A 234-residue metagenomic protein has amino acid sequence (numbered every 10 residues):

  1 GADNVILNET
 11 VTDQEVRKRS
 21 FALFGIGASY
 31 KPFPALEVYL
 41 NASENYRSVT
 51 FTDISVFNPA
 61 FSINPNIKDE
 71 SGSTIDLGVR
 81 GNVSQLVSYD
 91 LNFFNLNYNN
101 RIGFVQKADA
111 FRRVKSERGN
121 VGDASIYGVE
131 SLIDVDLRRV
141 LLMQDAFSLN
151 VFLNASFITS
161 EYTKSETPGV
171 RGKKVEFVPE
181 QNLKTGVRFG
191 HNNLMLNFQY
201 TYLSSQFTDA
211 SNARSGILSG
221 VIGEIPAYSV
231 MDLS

Functional and structural regions predicted by a protein language model:
G1-D3, P34, A227-S234: Short, intrinsically disordered, charge-balanced linker/junction segments flanking boundaries in proteins
G1-F33: Signature of Gram-negative outer-membrane beta-barrel scaffolds
A2-E9, T50-N58, R101-D109, M143-D145 (+2 more regions): Outer-membrane beta-barrel translocator domains and adjoining extracellular loop/strand segments of Gram-negative
L7-E15, P59-P65, T74, V114-V121 (+2 more regions): Extracellular loop and loop/strand-boundary signature of outer-membrane beta-barrel proteins
K18-S20, P59, S71, Q85 (+5 more regions): Residue-level preference for beta-strand/loop junctions
A22-I26, V38, I63, S73-L77 (+5 more regions): Hydrophobic, lipid-facing positions within transmembrane beta-strands of outer-membrane proteins
S29-S43, R47-V49, K68-Y127, L132-V135: Membrane-embedded beta-barrel scaffold of Gram-negative outer-membrane proteins
S88-Y98, K115-N212: Gram-negative outer-membrane beta-barrel transporters
